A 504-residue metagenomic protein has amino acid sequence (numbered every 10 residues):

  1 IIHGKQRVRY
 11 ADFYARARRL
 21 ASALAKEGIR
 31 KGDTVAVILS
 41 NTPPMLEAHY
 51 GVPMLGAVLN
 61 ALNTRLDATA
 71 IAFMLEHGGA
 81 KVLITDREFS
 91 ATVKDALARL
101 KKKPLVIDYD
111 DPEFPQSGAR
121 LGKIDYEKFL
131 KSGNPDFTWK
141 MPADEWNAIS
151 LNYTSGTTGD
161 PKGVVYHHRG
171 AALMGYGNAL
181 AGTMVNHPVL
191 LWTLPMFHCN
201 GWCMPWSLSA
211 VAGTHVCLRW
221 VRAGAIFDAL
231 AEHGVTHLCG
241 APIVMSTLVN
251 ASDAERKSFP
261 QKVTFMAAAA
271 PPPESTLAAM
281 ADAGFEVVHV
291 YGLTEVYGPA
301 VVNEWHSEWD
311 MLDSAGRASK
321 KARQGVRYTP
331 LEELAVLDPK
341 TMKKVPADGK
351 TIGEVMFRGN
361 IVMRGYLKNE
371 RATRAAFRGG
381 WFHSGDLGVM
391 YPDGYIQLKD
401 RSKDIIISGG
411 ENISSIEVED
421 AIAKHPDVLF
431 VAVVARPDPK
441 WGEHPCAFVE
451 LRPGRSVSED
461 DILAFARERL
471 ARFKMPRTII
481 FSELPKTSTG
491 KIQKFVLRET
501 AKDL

Functional and structural regions predicted by a protein language model:
I1-T42, L46-Y50, D67-A72, E127-K128: Conserved AMP-binding/adenylate-forming core of the ANL superfamily
Y14-R19, K131-D136, S150, V164-N186 (+3 more regions): Conserved structural elements of the adenylate-forming
K26-E27, M54-K128, P453-R455: Structural core segment of the AMP-binding/adenylate-forming
S40, T85-K94, L194, V221 (+4 more regions): Adenylate-forming
L66, L83-T85, L238, G359 (+5 more regions): AMP-binding/adenylate-forming catalytic core of the ANL superfamily
I107-D108, L121-I124, K131-Y153, D160 (+1 more regions): Conserved pre-ATP/AMP-binding loop-to-beta segment of ANL
A172-V189, F197-H237, A251-S252: Conserved AMP-binding/adenylation subdomain of ANL enzymes
A231, V263-F265, P272-V290, T294-I396 (+4 more regions): Conserved AMP-binding/adenylate-forming
